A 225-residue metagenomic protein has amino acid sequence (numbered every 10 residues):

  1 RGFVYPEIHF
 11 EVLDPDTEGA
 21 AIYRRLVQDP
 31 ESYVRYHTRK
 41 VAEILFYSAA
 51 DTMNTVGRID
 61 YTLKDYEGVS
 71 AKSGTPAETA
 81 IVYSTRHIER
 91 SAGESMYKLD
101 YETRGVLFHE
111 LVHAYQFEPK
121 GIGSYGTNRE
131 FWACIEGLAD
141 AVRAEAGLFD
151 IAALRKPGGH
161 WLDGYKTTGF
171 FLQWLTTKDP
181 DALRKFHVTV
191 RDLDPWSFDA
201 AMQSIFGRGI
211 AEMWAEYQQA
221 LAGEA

Functional and structural regions predicted by a protein language model:
R1, T168-G169, W174-A225: Pan-zinc metallopeptidase signature
R1-V12: N-terminal low-complexity, Pro/Thr/Ser-rich intrinsically disordered segments that act as propeptides or flexible
G2-V4, T52-T55, K72-A77, A133 (+1 more regions): Extracellular/periplasmic catalytic domains that process cell-envelope and extracellular macromolecules
D14-Y83: Auxiliary, metal-adjacent structural segments of Zn-dependent hydrolase domains
H37, G126-G169: Post-HExxH zinc-binding segment in Zn-dependent metallohydrolases
A42-Y61, I122-E130, I151-P157, A182-V190: Surface-exposed patches in mature extracellular/periplasmic domains of secreted proteins
H87-L107, I122-F131: Short pre-active-site segment immediately N-terminal to the catalytic Zn-binding motif
G105-E118, E136-D140: Active-site recognition of the HExxH zinc-binding catalytic motif
